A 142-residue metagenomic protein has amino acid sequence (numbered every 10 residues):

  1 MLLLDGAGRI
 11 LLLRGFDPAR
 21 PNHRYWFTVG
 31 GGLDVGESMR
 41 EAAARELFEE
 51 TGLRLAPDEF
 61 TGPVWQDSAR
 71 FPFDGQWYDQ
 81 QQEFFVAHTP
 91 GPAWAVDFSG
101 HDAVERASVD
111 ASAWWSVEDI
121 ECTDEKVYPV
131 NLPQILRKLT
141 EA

Functional and structural regions predicted by a protein language model:
M1-F27: N-terminal strand-loop-strand
M1-L11, G32-V35, Q81-F84: Conserved N-terminal beta-strand and adjoining loop/helix that marks the start of the Nudix/MutT-like hydrolase domain
L13, G36, I120-T123: Residues that scaffold the ATP/ADP-binding catalytic core of kinase and kinase-like folds
R14, V64-D67: Short hydrophobic alpha-helix segments
R20, R24, G91-A142: Nudix hydrolase/Nudix homology domain
H23, T28, Y78-Q82: Short connector loops at helix/strand junctions that flank enzyme active sites, especially segments positioning acidic
T28-P63: The catalytic Nudix box helix
D67-S99, I135: Active-site-adjacent beta-strand/loop module that shapes the phosphate/pyrophosphate-binding cleft
